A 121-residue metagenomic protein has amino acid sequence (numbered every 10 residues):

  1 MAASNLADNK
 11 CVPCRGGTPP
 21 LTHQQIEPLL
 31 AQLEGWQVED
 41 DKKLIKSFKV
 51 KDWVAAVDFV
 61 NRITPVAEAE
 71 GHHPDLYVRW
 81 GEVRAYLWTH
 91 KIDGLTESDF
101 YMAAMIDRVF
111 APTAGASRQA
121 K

Functional and structural regions predicted by a protein language model:
M1-E34, E39-K121: Long, contiguous binding/interaction regions
